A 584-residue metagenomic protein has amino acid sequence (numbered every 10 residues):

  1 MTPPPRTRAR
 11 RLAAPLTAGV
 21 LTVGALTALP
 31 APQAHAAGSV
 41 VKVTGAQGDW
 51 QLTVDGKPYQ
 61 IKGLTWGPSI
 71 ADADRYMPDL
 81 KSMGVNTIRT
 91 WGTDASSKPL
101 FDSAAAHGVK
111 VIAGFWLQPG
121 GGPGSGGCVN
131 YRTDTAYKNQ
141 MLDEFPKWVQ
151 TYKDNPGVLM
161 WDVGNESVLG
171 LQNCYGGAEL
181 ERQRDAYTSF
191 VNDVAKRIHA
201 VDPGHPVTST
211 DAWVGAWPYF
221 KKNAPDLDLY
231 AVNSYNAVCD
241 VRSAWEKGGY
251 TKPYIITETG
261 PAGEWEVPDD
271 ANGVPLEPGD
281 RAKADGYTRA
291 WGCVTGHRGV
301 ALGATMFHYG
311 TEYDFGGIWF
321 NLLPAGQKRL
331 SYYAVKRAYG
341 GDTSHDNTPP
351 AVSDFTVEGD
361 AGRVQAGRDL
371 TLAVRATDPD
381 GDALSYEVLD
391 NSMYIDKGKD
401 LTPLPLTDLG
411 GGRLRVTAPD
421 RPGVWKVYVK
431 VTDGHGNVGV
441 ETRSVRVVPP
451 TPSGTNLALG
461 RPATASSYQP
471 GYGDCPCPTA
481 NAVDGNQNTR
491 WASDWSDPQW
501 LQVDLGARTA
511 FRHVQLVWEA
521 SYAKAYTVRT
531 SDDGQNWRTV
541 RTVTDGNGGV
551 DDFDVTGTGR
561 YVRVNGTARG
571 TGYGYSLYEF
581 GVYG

Functional and structural regions predicted by a protein language model:
M1-A36: Secretory targeting and sorting signals
A46, V54, P58, K81 (+4 more regions): Substrate-binding clefts and catalytic carboxylate motifs of secreted carbohydrate-active enzymes
A46-G48, T53-L227, L404, L414 (+1 more regions): Active-site mouth of glycoside hydrolases
Q183-G296, N321: Extracellular glycoside hydrolase catalytic/binding regions
P450-G506, V517-Y522, T542-G546, G572 (+1 more regions): Disordered, acidic Ser/Thr/Pro-rich linker "stalks" and the adjacent N-terminal cap of the next globular domain
D497-P498, G506-H513, T558-R560: Extended extracellular/luminal ectodomain segments enriched in beta-structured repeat modules
T509-A520, V564: A short beta-strand element within beta-rich, extracytoplasmic domains of secreted/secretory-pathway proteins
N565-G572: Short beta-strand-plus-loop segments that form exposed binding edges in beta-rich domains
